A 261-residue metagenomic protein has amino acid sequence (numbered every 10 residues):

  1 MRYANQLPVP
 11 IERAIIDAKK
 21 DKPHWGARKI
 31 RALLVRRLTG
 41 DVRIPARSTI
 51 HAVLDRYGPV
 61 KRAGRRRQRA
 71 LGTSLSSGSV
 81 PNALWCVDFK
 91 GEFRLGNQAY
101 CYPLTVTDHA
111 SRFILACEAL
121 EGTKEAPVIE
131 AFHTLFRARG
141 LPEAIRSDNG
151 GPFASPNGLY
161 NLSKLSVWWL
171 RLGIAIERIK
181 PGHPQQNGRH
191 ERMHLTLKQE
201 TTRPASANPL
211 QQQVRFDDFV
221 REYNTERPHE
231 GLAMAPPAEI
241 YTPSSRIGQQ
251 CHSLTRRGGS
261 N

Functional and structural regions predicted by a protein language model:
M1-V87, E92, S163, P236-R246: Basic, flexible linker segments flanking DNA-binding modules in nucleic acid-interacting mobile-element proteins
N5, S147-D148, S155-L172, I176-K198 (+3 more regions): RNase H-like two-metal-ion nuclease catalytic core shared by retroviral integrases and related mobile-element nucleases
V9, S48, A52-T107, S111-F113 (+3 more regions): Mobile-element integrase/transposase regions, centering on the N-terminal DNA-binding/Zn-coordinating module
I15, I30, I50, D88 (+9 more regions): Mobile genetic element proteins and their domesticated derivatives, centered on retroelements and DNA transposons
T39-V42, T201-L210: Short, polar/flexible loop-turn hinges at active-site or ligand-entry regions and domain interfaces
A175-I179, S206-N208, E226-E230: Basic nucleic-acid-binding interfaces
N224-N261: C-terminal, beta-rich DNA-binding module of retroviral/retroelements integrases
